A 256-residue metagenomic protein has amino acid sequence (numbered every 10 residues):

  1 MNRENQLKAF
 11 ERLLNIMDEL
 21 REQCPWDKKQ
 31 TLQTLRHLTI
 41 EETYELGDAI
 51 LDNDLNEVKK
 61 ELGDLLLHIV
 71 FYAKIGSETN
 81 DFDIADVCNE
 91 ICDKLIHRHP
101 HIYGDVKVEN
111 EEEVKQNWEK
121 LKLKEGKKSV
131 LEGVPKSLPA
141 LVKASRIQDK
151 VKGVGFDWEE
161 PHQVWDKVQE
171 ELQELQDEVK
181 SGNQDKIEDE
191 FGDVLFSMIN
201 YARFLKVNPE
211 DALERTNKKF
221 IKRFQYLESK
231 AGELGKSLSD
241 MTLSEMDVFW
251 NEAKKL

Functional and structural regions predicted by a protein language model:
M1-E61, L67-F191, L195-L256: Flexible "arm" and connector segments at domain edges
